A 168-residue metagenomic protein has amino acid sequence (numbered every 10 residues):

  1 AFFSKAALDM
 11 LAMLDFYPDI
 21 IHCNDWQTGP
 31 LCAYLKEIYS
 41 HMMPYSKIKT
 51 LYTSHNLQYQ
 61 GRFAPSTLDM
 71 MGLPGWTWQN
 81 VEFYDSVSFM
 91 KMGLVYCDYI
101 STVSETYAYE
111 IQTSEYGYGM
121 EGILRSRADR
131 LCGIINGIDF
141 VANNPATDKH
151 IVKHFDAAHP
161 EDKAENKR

Functional and structural regions predicted by a protein language model:
A1-R168: Catalytic cores of nucleotide-sugar-dependent glycosyltransferases that transfer UDP/GDP/TDP-activated
